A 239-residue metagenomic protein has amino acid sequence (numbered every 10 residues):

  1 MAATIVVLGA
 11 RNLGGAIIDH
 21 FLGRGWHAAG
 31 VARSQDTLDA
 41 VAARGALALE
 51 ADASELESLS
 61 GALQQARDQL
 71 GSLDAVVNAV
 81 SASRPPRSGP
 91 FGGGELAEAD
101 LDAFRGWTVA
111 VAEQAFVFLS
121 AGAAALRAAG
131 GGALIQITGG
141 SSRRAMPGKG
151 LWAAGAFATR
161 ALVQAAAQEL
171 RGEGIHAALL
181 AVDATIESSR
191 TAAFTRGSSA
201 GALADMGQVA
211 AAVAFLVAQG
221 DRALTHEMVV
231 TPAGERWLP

Functional and structural regions predicted by a protein language model:
A2-A29: Canonical Rossmann dinucleotide-binding motif of NAD(H)/NADP(H)-dependent dehydrogenases/reductases, specifically
A3, S72-D74, R87, L126-T138 (+1 more regions): Active-site loop of short-chain dehydrogenase/reductase
V7-L8, L73-G89, V111, Q136 (+1 more regions): Rossmann-fold scaffold of SDR-type NAD(P)-dependent oxidoreductases
A43-E57: Rossmann-fold cofactor-recognition segment
S81-R105: Conserved mid-core segment of classical short-chain dehydrogenase/reductases
A99-A103, W107, V111, A133-T159 (+2 more regions): Catalytic loop of short-chain dehydrogenase/reductase
G106-A128: Amphipathic alpha-helical dimer-interface segment in Rossmann-like NAD(P)H-dependent oxidoreductases
E113, G172-I175, L179-A181, T195-P239: C-terminal helical subdomain
